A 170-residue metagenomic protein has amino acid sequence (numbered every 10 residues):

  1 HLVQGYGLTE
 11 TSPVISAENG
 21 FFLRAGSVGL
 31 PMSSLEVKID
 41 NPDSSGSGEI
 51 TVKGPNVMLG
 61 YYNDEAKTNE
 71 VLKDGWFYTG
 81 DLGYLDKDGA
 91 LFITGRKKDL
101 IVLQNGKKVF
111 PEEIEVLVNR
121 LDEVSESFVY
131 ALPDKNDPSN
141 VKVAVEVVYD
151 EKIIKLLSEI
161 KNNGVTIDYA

Functional and structural regions predicted by a protein language model:
H1-L23, E36: Gly/Ser/Thr-rich phosphate-binding loop
L8, G20, P42-S44, D134-K135: Short polar/acidic secondary-structure junctions
V14-E18, Y62, K142-A144: Short acidic, glycine/serine/threonine-rich loops at helix termini
R24-L30: A polyampholytic, Gly/Pro-enriched intrinsically disordered region
P31, L35-L103: Conserved ATP-binding/catalytic segment of the ANL
G54, L59-G60, L82-A170: AMP-binding/adenylate-forming catalytic core of the ANL superfamily
